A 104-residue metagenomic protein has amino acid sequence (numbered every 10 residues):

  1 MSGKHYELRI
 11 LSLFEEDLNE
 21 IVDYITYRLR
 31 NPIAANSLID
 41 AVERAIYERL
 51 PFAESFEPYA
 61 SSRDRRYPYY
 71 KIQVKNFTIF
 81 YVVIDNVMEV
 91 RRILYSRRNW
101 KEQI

Functional and structural regions predicted by a protein language model:
M1-R65: Basic, Lys/Arg-enriched alpha-helical interface segments
Y70-T78, V82-I104: Enriched for short, Lys/Arg-rich terminal
